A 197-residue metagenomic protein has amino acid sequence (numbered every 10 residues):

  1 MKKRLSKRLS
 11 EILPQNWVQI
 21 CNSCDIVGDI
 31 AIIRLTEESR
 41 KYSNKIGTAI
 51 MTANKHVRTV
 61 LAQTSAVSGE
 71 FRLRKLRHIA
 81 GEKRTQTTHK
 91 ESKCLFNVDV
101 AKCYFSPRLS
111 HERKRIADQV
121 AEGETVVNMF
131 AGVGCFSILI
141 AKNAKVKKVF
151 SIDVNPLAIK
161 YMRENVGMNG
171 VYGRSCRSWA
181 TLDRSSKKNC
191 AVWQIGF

Functional and structural regions predicted by a protein language model:
M1-F197: SAM-dependent transferase fold signal centered on methyltransferase-like domains, encompassing both Class I
